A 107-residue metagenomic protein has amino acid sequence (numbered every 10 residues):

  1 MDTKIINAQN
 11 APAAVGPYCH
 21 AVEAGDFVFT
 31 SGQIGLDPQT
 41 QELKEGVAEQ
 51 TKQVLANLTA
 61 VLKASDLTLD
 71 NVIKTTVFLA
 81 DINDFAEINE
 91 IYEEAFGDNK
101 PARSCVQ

Functional and structural regions predicted by a protein language model:
D2-Q107: Short, polar/acidic, helix-capping and beta-turn segments at strand->helix junctions that line the mouths
